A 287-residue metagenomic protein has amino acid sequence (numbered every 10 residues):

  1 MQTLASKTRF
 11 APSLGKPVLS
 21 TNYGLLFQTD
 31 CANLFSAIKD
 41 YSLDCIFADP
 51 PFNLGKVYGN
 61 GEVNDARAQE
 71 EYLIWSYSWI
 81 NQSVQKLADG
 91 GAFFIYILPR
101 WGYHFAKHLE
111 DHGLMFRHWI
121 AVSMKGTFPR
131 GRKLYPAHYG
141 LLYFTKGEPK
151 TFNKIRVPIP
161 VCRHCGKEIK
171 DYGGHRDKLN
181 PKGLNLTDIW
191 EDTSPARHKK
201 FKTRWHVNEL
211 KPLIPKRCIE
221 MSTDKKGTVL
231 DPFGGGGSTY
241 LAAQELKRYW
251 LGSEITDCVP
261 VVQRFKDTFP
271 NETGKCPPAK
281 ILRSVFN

Functional and structural regions predicted by a protein language model:
M1-T8, P12-S253, D257-P260: Core catalytic lobe of class I
Q28-N33, P278-F286: Conserved SAM/SAH-binding loop
D111, L246-K247, P270-E272, P278: Short alpha-helix boundary/capping motifs
E148-F152, D267-P277: Short, charged low-complexity linker/loop segments at the C-terminal edge of domains
I155-I159, T273-R283: Short, flexible loop/turn segments with low-complexity composition
V261-F265: Conserved SAM-binding loop
